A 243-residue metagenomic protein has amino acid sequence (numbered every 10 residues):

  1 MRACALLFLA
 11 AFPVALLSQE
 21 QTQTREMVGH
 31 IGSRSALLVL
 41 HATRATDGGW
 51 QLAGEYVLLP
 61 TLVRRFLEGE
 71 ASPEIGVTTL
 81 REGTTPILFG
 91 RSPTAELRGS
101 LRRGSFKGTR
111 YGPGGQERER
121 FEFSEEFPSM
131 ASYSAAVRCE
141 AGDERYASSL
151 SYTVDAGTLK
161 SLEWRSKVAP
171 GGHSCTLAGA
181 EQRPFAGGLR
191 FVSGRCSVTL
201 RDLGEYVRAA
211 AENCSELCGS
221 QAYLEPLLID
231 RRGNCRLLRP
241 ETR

Functional and structural regions predicted by a protein language model:
M1-C4: Positively charged n-region of N-terminal signal peptides that target proteins for export
L16-S18: Signal peptide processing junction and immediate N-terminal pro/mature segment of secreted/exported proteins
E20-D202, L217-C218: Central antiparallel beta-sheet cores of small beta-barrel/beta-sandwich binding domains
G108, G115-F127, A211-R243: C-terminal partner/receptor-binding element of secreted or periplasmic proteins
L200, A209-A210: A contiguous, mid-protein "functional segment" used to position or interact with cofactors/ions or partner subunits
